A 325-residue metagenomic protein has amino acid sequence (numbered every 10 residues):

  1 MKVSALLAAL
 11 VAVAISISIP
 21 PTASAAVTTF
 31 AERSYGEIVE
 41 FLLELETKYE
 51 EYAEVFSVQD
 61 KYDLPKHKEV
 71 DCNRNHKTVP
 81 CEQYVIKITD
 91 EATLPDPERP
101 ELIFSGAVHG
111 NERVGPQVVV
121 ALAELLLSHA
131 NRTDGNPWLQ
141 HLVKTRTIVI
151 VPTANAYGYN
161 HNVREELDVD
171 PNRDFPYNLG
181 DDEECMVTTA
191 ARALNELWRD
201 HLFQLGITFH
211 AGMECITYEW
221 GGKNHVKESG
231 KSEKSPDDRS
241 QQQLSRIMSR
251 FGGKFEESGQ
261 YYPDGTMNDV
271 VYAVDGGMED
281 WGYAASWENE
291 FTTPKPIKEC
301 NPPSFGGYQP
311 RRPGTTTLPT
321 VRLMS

Functional and structural regions predicted by a protein language model:
K2-P21: Cleavable N-terminal signal peptides of Sec/SRP-targeted secreted and luminal proteins
S16-Q83: Short glycine- and acidic-rich boundary segments immediately preceding or forming the N-terminal edge of structured
E37-E44, V114-A121, L125, V149 (+6 more regions): Extracytoplasmic/secreted proteins, especially bacterial periplasmic and envelope-associated proteins
L43, T47, A123-R132, P176 (+1 more regions): Sec-exported extracytoplasmic/periplasmic mature domains
S57, Y84-K87, E101-S105, G110-G115 (+5 more regions): Structural recognition of the beta-strand scaffold that forms the well-ordered cores of secreted hydrolase catalytic
H67-T78, Q83, I88, P116-Q117 (+3 more regions): Surface-exposed loop and adjacent secondary-structure segments within mature catalytic domains
P95-Y159: Alpha-helical metal-binding/catalytic segments enriched in His/Glu/Asp
R164-S325: Metallocarboxypeptidase
